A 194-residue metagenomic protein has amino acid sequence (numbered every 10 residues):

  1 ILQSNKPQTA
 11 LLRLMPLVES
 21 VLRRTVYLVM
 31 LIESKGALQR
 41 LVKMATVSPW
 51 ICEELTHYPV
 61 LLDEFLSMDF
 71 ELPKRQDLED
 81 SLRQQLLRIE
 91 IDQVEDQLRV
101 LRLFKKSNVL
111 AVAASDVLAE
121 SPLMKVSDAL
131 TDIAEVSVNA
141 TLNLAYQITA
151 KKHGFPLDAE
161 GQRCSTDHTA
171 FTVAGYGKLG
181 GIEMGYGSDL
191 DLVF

Functional and structural regions predicted by a protein language model:
I1-F194: Non-catalytic regulatory/linker segments of enzymes
